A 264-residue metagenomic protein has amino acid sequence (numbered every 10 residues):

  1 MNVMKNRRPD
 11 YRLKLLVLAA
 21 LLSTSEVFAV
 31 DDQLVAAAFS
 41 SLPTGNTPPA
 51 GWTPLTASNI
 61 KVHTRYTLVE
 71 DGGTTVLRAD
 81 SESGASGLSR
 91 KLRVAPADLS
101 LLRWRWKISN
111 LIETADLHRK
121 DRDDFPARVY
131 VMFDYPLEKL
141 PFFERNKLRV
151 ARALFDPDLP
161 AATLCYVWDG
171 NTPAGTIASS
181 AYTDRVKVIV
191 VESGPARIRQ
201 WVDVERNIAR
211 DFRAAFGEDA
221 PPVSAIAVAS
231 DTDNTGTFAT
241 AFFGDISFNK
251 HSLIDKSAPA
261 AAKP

Functional and structural regions predicted by a protein language model:
K5-L15: Bacterial N-terminal signal peptides that target proteins for export
T24-S25: N-terminal signal peptide c-region/cleavage motif recognized by signal peptidases
A29-A57, F142-R149, S257-A260: Extracellular carbohydrate-recognition regions
F39, I226, D245-F248: Extracellular beta-strand elements of beta-rich domains used for carbohydrate recognition/degradation or cell-matrix
T64-G87: Short carbohydrate-recognition loop motifs
K91-L102, P195-I198: Extracellular/lumenal carbohydrate-interaction signature centered on repeated Trp-anchored short motifs
D124, R128, D134-Y182: Extracellular/luminal beta-rich ligand-recognition and adhesion surfaces characterized by aromatic-Gly/Pro-enriched
V129, D184-G194, I198-G236: Extracellular beta-strand ligand-recognition surfaces/modules
